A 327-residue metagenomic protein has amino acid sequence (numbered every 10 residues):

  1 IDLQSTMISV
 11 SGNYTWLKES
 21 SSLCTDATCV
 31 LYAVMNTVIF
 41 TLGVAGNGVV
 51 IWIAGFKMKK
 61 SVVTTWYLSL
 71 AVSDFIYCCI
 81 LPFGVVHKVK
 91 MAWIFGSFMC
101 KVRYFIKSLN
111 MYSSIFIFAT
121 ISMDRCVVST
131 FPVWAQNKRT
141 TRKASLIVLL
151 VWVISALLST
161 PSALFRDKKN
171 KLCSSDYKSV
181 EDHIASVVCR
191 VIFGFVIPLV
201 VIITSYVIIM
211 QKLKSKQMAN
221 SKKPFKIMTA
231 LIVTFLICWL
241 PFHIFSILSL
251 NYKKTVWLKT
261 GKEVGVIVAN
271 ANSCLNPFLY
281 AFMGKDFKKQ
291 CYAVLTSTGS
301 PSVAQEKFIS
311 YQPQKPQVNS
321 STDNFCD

Functional and structural regions predicted by a protein language model:
I1-L23, D167, K285-D327: Intrinsically disordered regulatory tails of 7TM GPCRs
G12-L23, K88, A92-S108, Y112 (+6 more regions): Loop architecture of class A 7-transmembrane GPCRs
T28-G55, S73, I203-Y206: First transmembrane helix
T28-T37, K60-I121, V128-F131, Q136-K138: Extracellular TM2-ECL1-early TM3 structural module of rhodopsin-like
V34, V38-T41, S69-V72, P82 (+9 more regions): Hydrophobic residues within alpha-helical transmembrane segments of multi-pass solute transporters/permease subunits
N36, I53, I76-M91, Y104 (+7 more regions): Helix-to-loop junction signature of class
Y67, F118, A144-L149, V188-C189 (+3 more regions): Hydrophobic alpha-helical transmembrane segments
Y177-V180, V191-F195, I202, V207-I244: Intracellular effector-coupling site of seven-transmembrane GPCRs, centered on the ICL3-to-TM6 transition
